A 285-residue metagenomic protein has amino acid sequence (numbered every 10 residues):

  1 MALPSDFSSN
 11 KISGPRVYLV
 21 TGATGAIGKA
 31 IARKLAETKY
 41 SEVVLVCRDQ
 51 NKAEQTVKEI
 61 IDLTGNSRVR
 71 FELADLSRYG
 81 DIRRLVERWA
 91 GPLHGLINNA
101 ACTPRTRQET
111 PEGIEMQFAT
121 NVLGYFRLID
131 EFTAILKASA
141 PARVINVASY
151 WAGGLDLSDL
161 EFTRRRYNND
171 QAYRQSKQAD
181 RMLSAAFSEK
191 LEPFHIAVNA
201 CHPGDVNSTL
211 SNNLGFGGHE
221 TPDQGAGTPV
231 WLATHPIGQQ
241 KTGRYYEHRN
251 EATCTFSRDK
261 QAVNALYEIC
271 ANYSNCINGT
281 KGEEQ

Functional and structural regions predicted by a protein language model:
L3-C47: Canonical Rossmann dinucleotide-binding motif of NAD(H)/NADP(H)-dependent dehydrogenases/reductases, specifically
V17-V20, P92-I97: Conserved hydrophobic beta-strands of the Rossmann-like cofactor-binding core in SDR/related NAD(P)H-dependent
A23, V46-E54, L76: N-terminal Rossmann-fold cofactor-binding loop
R33, F126, Q178-A185, E189 (+1 more regions): Conserved active-site helix of classical SDR/Rossmann-fold NAD(P)-dependent CH-OH oxidoreductases
Q50-N51, F71-R84: The beta1-alpha1 cofactor-binding region of Rossmann-like NAD(H)/NADP(H)-dependent oxidoreductases
A101-F118, K137-H195, H202-G217: Catalytic loop of short-chain dehydrogenase/reductase
A200, G217-N272, C276: C-terminal helical subdomain
